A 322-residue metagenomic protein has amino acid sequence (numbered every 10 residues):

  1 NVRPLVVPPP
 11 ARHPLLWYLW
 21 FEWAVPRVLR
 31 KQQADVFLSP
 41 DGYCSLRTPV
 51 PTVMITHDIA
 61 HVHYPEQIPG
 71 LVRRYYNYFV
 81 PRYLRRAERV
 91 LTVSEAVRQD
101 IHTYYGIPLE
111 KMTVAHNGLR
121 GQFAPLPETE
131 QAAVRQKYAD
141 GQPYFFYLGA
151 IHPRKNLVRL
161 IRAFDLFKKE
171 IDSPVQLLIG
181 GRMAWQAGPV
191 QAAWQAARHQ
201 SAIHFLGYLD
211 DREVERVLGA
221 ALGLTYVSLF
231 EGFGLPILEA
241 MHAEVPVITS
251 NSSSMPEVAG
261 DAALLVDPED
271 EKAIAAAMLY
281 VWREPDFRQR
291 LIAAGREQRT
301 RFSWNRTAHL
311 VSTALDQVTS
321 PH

Functional and structural regions predicted by a protein language model:
N1-H322: Carbohydrate transferase catalytic cores enriched for Leloir-type hexosyltransferases
